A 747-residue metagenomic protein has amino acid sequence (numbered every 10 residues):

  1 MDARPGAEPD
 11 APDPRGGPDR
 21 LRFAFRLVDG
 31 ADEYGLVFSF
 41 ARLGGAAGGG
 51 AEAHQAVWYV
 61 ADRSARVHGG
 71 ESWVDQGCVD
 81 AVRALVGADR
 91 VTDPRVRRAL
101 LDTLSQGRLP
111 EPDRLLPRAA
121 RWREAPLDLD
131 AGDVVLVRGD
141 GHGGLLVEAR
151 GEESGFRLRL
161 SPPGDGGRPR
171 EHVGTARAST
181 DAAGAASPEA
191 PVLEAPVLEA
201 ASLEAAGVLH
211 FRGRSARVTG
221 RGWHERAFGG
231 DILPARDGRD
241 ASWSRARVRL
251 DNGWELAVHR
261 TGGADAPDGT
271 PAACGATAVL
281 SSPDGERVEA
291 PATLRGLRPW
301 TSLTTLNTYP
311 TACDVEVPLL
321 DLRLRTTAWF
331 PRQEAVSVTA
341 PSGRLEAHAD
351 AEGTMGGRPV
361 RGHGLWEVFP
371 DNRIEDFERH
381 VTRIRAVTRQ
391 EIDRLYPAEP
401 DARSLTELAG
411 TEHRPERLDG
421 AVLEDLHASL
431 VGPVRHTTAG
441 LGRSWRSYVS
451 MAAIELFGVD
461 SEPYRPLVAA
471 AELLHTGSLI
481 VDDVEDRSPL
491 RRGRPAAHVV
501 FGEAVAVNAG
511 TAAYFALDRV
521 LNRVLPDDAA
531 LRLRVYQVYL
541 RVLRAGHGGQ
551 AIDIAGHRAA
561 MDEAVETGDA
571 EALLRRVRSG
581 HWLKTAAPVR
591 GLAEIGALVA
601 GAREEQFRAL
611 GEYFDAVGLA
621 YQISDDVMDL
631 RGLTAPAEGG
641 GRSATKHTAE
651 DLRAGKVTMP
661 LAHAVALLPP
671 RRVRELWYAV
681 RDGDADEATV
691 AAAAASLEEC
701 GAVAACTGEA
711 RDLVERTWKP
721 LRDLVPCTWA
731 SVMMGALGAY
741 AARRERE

Functional and structural regions predicted by a protein language model:
M1-G184, E189, L193-E375: Structured soluble/peripheral alpha/beta segments that form catalytic or ligand/cofactor-binding pockets
E111, E503-A516, V520-L521: Aromatic-rich carbohydrate-recognition surfaces in CAZymes
A195-A201, R212, R236-D240, V505 (+4 more regions): Short, contiguous, pocket-lining structural segments that sit at or immediately flank catalytic/ligand-binding sites
T327-D393, V703-E747: Short hairpin/turn module used for nucleic-acid contact or packing/dimerization
E375-L474, I480, V484-V499, I554-E571 (+2 more regions): Conserved N-terminal diphosphate/IPP-binding helix and adjacent helical/loop segment of trans-prenyltransferase domains
D419-A470, A516, L521, L574-V617 (+2 more regions): Alpha-helical phosphate/pyrophosphate-handling elements in metalloenzyme active cores
E455, I480-V500, A513, D518 (+5 more regions): Acidic, Mg2+-coordinating active-site segments of isoprenoid diphosphate-utilizing enzymes
L521-L540, L676-W677: Transmembrane helix-loop-helix
